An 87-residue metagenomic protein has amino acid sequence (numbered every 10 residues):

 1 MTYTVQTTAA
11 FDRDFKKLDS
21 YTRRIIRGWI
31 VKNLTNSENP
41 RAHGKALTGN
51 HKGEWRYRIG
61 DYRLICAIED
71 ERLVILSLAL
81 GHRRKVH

Functional and structural regions predicted by a protein language model:
M1, V5, D19, G44-L47 (+1 more regions): Alpha-helical interaction segments
T2-A9, R13, K17, R23-R24 (+3 more regions): Enriched for short, Lys/Arg-rich terminal
D19-S20, T35: A generic secondary-structure boundary signal that marks alpha-helix termini
V31-R56: A short, surface-exposed loop/turn module that caps and links secondary-structure elements
